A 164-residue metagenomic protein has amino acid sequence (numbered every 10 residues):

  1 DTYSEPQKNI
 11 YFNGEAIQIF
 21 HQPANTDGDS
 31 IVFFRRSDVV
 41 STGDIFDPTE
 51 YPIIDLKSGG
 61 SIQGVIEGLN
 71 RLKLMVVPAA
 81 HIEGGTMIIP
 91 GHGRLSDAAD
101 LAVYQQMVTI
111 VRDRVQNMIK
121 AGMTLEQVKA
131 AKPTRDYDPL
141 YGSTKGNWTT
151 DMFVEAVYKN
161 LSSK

Functional and structural regions predicted by a protein language model:
D1-P6: Short acidic-hydrophobic, aromatic-tinged amphipathic segments that line or gate anion-handling sites
N9, A16, H21-I110: Metallo-beta-lactamase
P78-G84, R94-K164: Accessory terminal helices/loops
